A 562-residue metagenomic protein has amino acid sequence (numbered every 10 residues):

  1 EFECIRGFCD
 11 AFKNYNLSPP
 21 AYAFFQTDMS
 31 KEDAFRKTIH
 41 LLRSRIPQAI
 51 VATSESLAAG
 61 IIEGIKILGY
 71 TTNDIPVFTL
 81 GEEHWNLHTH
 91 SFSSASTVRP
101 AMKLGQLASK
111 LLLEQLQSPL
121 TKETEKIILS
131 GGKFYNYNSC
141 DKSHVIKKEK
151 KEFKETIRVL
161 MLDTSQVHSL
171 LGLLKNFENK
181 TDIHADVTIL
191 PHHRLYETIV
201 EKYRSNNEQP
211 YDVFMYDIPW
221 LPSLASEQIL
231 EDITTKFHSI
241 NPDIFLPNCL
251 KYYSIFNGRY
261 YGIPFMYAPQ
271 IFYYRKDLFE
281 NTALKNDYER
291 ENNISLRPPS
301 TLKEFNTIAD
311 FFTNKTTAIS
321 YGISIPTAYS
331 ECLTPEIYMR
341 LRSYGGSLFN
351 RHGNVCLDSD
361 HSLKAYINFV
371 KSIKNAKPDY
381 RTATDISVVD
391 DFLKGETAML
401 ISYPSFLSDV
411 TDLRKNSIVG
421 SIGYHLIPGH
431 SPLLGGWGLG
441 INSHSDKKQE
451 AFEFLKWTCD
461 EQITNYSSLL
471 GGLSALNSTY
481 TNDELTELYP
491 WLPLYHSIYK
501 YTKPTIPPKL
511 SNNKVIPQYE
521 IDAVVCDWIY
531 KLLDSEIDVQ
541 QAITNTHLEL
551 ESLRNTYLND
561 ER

Functional and structural regions predicted by a protein language model:
E1-K37, A52-A59, L80-H84, V98-L107: Hinge/beta->alpha junction and helix N-cap segments in small-molecule ligand-binding domains
L42-A49, T53-V145: Flexible loop/turn connectors
H90, V419-G420, H425, L469-D527 (+1 more regions): Long, aromatic- and glycine/proline-rich binding clefts that accommodate carbohydrate-like moieties
C140-L221, Q449-E450, I537-R562: Conserved N-terminal structural module of periplasmic/extracytoplasmic solute-binding proteins
I218-I271, V419-H425: Hinge/lid segment of periplasmic solute-binding proteins
Y260-M266, Q270, S300-V355, T397: Extracytoplasmic/periplasmic solute-binding protein
N306-F312, S347, R351-T382: Glycine-centered hinge/linker elements that transmit conformational signals in sensory and ligand-binding systems
P335-M339, S343-Y344, K364-K447: Extracytoplasmic/periplasmic substrate-binding proteins
